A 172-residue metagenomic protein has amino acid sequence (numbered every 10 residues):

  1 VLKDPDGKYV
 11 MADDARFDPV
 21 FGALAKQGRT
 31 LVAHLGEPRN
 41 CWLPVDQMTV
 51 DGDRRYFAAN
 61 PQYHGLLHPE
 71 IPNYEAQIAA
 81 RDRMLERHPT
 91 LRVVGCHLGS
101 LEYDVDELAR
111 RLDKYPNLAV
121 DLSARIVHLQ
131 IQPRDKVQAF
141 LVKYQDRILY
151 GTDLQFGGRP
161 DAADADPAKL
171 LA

Functional and structural regions predicted by a protein language model:
V1-H64, P116-A119, A124-I126, R134: Active-site gating/metal-coordination segments in enzymes
M11, H68-I71: Charge-dense, low-complexity intrinsically disordered segments
P69, E75-R83, H88-A172: H/E-rich (His + Asp/Glu) clusters that bind or coordinate divalent metals
